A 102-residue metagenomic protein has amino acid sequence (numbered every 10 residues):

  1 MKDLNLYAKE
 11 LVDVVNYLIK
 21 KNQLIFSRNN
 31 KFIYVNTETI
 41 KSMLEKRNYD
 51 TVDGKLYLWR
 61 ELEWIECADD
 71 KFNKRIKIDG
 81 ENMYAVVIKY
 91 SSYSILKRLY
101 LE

Functional and structural regions predicted by a protein language model:
M1-E102: Extended alpha-helical interface modules used as scaffolds for assembling large macromolecular complexes
